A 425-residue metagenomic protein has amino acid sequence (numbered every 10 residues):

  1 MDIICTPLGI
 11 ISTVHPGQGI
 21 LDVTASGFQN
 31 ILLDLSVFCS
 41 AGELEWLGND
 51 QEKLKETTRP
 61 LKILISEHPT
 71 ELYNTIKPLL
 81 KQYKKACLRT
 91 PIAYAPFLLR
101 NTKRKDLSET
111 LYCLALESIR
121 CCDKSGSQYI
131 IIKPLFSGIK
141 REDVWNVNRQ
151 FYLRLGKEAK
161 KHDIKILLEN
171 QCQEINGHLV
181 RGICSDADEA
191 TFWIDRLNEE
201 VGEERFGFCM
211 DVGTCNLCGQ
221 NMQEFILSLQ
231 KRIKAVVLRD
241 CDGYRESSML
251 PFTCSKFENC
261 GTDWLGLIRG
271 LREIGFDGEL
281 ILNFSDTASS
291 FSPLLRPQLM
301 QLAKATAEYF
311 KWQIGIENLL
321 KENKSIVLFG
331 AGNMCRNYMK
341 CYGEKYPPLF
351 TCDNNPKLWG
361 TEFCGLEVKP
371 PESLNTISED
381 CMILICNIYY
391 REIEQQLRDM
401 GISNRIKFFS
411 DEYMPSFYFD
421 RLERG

Functional and structural regions predicted by a protein language model:
M1-G27, W46, C184-K324, F417-R424: Histidine-acidic metal/acid-base catalytic patches
M1-Q128, E142, L153, K160 (+4 more regions): N-terminal pre-domain/capping segments
G9, L35-C39, P96-L99, P134-G138 (+4 more regions): Active-site-proximal loop/turn and secondary-structure-junction residues that shape catalytic pockets, frequently
G19, L99-G207, L217, Q298-Q301 (+2 more regions): Active-site acidic/histidine proton-transfer and metal-coordination neighborhood in alpha/beta enzyme cores
Q29, R89, Q128, K234 (+3 more regions): Short acidic/polar active-site loop segments enriched in Thr and Asp
L32, I92, I131, L167 (+2 more regions): Conserved beta-strand positions in the central sheet of alpha/beta enzyme cores
L32, L167-E169, C209-D211, N216 (+2 more regions): Generic enzyme active-site microenvironment
L299, A303-G425: Hydrophobic, well-ordered beta-alpha structural blocks that scaffold small-molecule cofactor pockets
